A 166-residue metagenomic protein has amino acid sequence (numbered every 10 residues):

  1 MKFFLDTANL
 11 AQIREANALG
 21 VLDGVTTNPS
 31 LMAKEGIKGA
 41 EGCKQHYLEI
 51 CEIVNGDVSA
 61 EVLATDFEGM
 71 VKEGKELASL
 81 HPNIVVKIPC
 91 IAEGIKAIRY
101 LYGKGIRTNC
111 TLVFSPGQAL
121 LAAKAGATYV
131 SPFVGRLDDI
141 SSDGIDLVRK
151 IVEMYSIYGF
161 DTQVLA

Functional and structural regions predicted by a protein language model:
M1-F3, V21, N83-V85, I106-T108 (+1 more regions): Short active-site oxyanion
F4-L5, N9-I13, L19-L22, T27-Y100 (+1 more regions): Active-site beta->alpha loop and helix N-cap motifs at the rims of alpha/beta catalytic domains
P29-L31, V113-P116, V134-D139: Short, acidic/turn-prone active-site loops that include or flank metal/cofactor- and phosphate-binding residues
K38-Q45, G69, F114, D139-L147: Alpha-helix N-cap and loop-to-helix initiation/capping positions
C51-E52, Y102, A123, S156: Anion (oxyanion) recognition and catalysis
P82, V86-V130: Hydrophobic, well-structured mid-protein blocks that either form specific transmembrane helices
R107-N109, L120-A166: Catalytic alpha/beta core domains of metabolic enzymes, predominantly
